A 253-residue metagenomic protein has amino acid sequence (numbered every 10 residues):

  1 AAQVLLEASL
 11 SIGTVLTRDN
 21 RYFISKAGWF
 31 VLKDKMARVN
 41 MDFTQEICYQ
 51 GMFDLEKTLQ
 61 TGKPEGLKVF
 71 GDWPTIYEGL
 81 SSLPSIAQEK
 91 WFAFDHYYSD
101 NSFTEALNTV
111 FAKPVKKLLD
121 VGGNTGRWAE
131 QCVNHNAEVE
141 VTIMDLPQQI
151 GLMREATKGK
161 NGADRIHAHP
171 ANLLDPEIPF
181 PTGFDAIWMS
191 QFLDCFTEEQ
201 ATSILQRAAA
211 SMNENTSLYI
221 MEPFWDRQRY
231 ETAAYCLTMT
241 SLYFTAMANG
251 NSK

Functional and structural regions predicted by a protein language model:
A1-S11, L16-T17, A112-K113, K117-K253: Alpha-helical subdomain
A2-K116: Conserved Class I S-adenosyl-L-methionine-dependent methyltransferase catalytic core
